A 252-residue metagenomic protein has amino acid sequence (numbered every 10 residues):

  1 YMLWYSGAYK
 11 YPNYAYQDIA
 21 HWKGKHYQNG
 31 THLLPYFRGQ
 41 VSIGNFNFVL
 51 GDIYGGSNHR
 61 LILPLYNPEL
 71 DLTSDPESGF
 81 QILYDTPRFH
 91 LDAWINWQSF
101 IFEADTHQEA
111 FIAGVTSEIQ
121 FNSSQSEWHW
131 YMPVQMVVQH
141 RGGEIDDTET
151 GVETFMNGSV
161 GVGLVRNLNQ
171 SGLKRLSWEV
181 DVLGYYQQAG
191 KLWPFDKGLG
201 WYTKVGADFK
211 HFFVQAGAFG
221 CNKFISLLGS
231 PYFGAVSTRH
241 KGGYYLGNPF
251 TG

Functional and structural regions predicted by a protein language model:
Y1-V41: Beta-barrel outer-membrane channel/assembly domains of diderm bacteria
Y1-Y5, L83-W94, W178-D181: Surface-exposed extracellular loop regions of Gram-negative outer-membrane beta-barrel proteins
A8-Y9, S57-L61, G143: Short acidic/His/Gly/Ser-rich catalytic and metal-binding motifs that mark active-site loops of diverse hydrolases
Q17-W22, I62-Y66, G143-I145, Y186-Q187: Extracytoplasmic loops and strand-loop junctions of Gram-negative outer membrane beta-barrel proteins
Q28-P64: Eukaryotic alpha-helical scaffold "rod" segments
N29-T31, S74, E109, K197: Short, glycine/acidic-rich beta->alpha junctions
Y36, H90, T106, G114-G252: Exposed, low-structure sequence patches enriched in small/polar residues
V49-E118: Surface-exposed coil loops of outer-membrane beta-barrel proteins
